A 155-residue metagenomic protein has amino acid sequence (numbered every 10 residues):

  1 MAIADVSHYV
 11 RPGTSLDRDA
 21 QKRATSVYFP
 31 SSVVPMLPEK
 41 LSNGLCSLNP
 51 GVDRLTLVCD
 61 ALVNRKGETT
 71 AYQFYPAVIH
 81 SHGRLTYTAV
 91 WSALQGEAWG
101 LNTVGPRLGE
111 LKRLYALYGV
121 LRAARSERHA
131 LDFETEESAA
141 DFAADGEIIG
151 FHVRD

Functional and structural regions predicted by a protein language model:
M1-D155: Conserved, carboxylate-rich catalytic/transport cores that coordinate ions
